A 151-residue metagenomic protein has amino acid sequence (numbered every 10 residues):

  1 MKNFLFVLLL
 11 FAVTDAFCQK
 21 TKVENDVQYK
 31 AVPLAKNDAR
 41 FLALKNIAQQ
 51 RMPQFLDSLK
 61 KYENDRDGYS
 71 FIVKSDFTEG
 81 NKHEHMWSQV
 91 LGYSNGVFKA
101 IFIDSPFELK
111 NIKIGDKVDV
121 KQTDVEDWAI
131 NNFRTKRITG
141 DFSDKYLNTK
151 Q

Functional and structural regions predicted by a protein language model:
M1-T21: Bacterial Sec-dependent N-terminal signal peptides
F17-W87, G92-D116, V120-Q151: Mixed-charge, low-complexity intrinsically disordered regions
